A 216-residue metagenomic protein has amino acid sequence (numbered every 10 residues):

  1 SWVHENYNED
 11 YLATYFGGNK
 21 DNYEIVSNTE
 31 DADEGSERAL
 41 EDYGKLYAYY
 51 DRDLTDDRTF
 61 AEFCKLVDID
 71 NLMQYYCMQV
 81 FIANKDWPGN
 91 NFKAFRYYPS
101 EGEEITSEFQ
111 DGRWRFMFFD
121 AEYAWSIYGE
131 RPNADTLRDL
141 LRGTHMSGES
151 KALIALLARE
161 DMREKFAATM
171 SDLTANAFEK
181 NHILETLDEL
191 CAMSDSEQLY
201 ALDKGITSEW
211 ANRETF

Functional and structural regions predicted by a protein language model:
S1, L12, D31-F216: Middle-to-C-terminal accessory/interaction subdomains
W2-N28: Acidic, His- and aromatic-enriched active-site or binding-groove loops in soluble protein domains that engage sugars
